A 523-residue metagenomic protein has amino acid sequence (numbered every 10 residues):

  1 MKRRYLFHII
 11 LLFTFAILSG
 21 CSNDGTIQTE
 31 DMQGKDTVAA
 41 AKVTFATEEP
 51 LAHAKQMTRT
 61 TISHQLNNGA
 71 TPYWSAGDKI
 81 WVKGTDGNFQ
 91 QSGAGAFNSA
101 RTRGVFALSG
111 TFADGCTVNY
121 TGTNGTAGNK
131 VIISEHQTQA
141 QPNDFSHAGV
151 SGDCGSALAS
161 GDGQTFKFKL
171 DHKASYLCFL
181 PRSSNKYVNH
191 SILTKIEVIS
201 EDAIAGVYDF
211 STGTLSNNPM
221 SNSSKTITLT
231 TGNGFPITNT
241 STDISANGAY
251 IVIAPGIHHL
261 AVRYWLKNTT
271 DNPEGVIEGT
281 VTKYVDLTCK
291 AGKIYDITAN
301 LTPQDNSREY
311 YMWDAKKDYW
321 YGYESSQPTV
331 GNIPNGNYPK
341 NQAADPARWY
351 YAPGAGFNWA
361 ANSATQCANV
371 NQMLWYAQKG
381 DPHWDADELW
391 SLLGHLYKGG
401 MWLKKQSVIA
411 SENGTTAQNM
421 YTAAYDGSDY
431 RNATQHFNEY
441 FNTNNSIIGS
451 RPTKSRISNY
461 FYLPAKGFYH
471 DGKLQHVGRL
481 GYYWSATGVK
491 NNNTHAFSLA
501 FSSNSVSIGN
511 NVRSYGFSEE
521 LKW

Functional and structural regions predicted by a protein language model:
K2-Q378, W384-A386, K398, W523: Sec-type signal peptide cleavage vicinity
W390, Y397-W523: C-terminal, surface-exposed recognition/capping segments
